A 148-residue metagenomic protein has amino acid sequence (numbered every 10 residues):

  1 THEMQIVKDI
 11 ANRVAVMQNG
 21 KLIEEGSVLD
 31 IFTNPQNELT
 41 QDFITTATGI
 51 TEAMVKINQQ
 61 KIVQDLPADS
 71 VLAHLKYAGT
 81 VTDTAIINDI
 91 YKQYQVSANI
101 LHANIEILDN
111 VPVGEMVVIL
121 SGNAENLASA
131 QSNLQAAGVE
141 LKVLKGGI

Functional and structural regions predicted by a protein language model:
T1-H2: H-loop/switch region of ABC-family ATPase nucleotide-binding domains
V7-A11: A short, surface-exposed alpha-helical micro-motif characterized by mixed small hydrophobic and charged/polar residues
R13, E25: Short, glycine/charged-rich "phosphate-handling" switch motifs in NTP-dependent and phosphotransfer domains
M17: Catalytic metal- and UDP-sugar-binding loop of GT-A-like glycosyltransferases, i.e., residues flanking the conserved
L29-T33: Short acidic-hydrophobic catalytic motif
T45-S121, A128, V143-I148: ABC ATPase nucleotide-binding domains
D89, S129-G138: Short amphipathic alpha-helices in soluble, non-transmembrane regions that often serve as interface/regulatory elements
